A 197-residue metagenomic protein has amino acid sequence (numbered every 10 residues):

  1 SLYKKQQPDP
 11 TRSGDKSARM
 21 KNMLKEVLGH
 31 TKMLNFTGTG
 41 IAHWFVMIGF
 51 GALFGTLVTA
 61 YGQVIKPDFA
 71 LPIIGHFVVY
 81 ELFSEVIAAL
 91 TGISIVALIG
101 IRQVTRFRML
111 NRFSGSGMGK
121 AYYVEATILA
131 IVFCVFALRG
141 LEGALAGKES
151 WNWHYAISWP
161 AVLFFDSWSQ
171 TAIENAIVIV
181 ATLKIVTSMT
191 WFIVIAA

Functional and structural regions predicted by a protein language model:
S1-A197: Membrane-embedded alpha-helical bundles of multi-pass integral membrane proteins
